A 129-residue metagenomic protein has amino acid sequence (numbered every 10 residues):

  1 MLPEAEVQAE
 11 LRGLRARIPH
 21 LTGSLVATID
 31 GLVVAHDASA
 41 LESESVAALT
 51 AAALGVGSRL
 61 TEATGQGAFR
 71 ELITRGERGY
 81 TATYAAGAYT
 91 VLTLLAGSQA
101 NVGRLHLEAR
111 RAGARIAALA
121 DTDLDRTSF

Functional and structural regions predicted by a protein language model:
M1-L21, I29-F129: Acidic, low-complexity cytosolic segments
